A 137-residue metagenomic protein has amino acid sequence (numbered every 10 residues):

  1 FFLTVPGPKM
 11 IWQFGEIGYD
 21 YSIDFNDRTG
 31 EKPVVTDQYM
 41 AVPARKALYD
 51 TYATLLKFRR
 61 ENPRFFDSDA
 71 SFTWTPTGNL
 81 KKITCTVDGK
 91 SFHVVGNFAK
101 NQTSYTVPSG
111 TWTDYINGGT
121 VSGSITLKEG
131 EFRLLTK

Functional and structural regions predicted by a protein language model:
L3-I11, G15-K137: Carbohydrate-interacting/catalytic domains
